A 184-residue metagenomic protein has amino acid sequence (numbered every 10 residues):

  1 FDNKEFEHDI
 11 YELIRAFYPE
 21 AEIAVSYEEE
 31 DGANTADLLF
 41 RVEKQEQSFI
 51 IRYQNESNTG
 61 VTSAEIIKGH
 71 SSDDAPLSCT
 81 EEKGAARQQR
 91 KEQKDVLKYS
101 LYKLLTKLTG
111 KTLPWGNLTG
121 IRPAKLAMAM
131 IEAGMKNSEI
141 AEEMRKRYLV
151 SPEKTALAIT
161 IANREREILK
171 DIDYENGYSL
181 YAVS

Functional and structural regions predicted by a protein language model:
F1-K107, K111-P114: A short, structured N-terminal alpha-helical element that caps or precedes a catalytic domain
F1-K4, G116, G120, G134 (+1 more regions): Glycine-centered flexibility motif
K4-E12, Q45-Q47, C79, K136-S151 (+1 more regions): Short, charge-rich amphipathic segments
E92-I159: A short N-terminal interaction module
I121-M128, R164-S184: N-terminal pre-triad scaffold of radical SAM enzymes
